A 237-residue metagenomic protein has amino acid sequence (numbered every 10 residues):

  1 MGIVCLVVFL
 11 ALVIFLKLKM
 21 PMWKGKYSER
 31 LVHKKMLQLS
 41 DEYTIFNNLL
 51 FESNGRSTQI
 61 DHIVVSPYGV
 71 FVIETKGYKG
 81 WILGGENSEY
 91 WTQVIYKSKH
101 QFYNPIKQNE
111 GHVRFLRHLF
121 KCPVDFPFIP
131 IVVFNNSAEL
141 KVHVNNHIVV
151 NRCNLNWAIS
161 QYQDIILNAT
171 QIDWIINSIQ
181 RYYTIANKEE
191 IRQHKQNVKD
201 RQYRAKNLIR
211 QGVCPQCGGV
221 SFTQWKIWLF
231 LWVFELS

Functional and structural regions predicted by a protein language model:
M1-T58, V65-V70, K76-K79, Y90 (+1 more regions): Surface-exposed interaction regions that form or flank ligand-binding interfaces
G84-E86: Accessory nucleic-acid engagement/destabilization modules that flank
